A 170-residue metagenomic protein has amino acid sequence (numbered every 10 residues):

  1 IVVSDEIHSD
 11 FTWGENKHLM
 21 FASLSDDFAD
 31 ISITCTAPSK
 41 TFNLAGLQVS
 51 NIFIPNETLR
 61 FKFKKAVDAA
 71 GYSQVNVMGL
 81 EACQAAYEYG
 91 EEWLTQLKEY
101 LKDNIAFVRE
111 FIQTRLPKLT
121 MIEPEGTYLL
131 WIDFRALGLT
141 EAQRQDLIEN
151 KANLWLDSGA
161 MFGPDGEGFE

Functional and structural regions predicted by a protein language model:
I1-S23: Conserved PLP phosphate-binding loop immediately N-terminal to the Schiff-base lysine helix in PLP-dependent enzymes
V3, I33-C35, I122, W155-D157: Structural detector of well-ordered beta-strand residues that form the stable sheet scaffold of enzyme domains
E6, P38, A160: Nucleotide-sugar donor-binding loop of glycosyltransferases
S23-D27, I112-T114, I148: Short, conserved catalytic or adaptor-binding loops enriched in Gly and charged residues
D26, D30-K102, R109-F111: Conserved core segment of the aminotransferase class I/II
L80, Q84, Y100-R109, M121-F134 (+1 more regions): Conserved glycine-rich beta-strand-loop-beta hairpin in the small C-terminal domain of fold type I
L119-T120, I132-E170: Conserved C-terminal alpha-helix-loop-beta "cap" of PLP-dependent enzymes that closes/shapes the active-site mouth
